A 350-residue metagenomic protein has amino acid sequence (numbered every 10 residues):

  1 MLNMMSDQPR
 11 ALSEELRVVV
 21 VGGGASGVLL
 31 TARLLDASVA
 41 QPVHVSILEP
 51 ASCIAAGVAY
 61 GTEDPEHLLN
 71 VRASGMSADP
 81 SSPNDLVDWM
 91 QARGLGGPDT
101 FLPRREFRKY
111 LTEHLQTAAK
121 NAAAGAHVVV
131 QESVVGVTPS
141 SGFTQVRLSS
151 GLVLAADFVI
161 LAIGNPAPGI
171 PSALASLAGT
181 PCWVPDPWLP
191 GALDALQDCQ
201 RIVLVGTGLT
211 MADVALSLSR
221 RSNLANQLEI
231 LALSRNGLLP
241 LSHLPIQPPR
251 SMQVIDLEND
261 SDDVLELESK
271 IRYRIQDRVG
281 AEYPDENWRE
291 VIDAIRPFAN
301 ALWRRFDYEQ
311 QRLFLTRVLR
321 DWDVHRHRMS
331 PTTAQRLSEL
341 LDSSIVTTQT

Functional and structural regions predicted by a protein language model:
L2-S52, A56-V58, T62-E63, R93-L265 (+1 more regions): Flavin (primarily FAD) cofactor-binding/catalytic cores of flavoenzymes
P50-R93: Redox-cofactor-proximal catalytic regions of oxidoreductases
